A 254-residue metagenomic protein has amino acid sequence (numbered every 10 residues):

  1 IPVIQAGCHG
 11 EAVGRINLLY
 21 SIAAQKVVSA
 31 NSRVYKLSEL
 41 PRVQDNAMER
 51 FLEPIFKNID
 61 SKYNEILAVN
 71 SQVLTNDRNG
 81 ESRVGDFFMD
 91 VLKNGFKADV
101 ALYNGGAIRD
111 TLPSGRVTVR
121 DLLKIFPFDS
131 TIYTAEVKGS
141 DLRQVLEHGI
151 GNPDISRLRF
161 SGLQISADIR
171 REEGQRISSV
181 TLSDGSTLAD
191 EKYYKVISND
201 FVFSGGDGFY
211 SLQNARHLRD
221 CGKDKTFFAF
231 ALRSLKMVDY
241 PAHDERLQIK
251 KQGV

Functional and structural regions predicted by a protein language model:
I1-K62, G151-S161, S166: Active-site-adjacent helix-turn-beta-strand microarchitecture at beta-sheet edges that either contains or buttresses
I22, D86-V254: Feature captures C-terminal
V27-V28, R33-V117, L123-K124: Hard-cation-handling environments
